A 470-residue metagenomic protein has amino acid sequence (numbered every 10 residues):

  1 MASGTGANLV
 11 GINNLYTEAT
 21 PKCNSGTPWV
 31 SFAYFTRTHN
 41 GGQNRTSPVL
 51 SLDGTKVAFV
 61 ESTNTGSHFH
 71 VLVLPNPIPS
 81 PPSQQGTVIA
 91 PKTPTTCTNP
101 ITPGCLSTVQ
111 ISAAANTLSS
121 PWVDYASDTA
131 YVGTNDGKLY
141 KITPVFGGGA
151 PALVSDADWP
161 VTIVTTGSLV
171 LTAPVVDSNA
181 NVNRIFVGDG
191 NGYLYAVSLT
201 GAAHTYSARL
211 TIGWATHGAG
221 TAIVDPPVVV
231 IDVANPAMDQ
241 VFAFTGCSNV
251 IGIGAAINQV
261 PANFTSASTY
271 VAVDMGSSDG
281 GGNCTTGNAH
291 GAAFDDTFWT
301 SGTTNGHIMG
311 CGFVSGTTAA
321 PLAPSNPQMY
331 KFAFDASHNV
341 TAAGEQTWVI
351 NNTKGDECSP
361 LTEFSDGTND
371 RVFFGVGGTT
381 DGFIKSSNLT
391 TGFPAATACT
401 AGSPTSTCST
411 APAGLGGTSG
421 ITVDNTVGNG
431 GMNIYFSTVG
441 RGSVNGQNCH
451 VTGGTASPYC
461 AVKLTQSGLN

Functional and structural regions predicted by a protein language model:
M1-N470: Mobile, glycine-rich extracellular loop/lid and propeptide segments that shape or gate substrate/ligand access
